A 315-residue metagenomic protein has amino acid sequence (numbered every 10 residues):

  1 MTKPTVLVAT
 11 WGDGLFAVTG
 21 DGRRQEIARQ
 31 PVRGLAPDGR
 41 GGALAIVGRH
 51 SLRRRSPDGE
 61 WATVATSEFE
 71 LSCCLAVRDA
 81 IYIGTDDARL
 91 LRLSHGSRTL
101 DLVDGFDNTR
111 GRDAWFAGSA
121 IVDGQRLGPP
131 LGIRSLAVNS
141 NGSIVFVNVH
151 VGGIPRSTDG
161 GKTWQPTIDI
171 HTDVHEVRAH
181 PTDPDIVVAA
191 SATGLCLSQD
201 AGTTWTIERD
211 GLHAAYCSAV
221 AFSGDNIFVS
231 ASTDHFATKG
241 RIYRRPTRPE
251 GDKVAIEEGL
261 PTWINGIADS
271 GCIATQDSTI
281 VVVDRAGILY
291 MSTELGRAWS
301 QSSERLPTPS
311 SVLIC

Functional and structural regions predicted by a protein language model:
M1-C315: Extracellular glycan-interacting surfaces
